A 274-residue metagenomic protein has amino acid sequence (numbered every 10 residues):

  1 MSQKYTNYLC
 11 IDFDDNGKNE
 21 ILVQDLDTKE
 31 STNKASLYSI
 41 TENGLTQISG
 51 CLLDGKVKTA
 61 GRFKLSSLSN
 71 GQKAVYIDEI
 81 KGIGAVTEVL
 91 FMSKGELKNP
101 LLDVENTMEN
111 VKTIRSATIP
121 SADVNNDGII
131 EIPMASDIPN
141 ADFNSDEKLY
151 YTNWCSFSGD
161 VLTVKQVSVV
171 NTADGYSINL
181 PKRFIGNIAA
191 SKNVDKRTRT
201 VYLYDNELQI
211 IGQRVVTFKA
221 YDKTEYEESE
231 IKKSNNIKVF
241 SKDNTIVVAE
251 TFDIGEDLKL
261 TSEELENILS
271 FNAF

Functional and structural regions predicted by a protein language model:
M1, Q47-L53, N99-E105, V164-V167: Beta-propeller fold detector
T6-F13, T59-L68, S116-N126: Beta-propeller blade termini
D15-D25, L68-E79, V124-S136: Acidic/hydrophobic-patterned starts of short beta strands in beta-sheet-rich repeat architectures
K29-S39, G82-K94, P139-S158: Structural motif
L101-A122: Conserved blade-ending motifs and adjacent loop-strand segments that build the rim/top face of beta-propeller domains
S168-I188: N-terminal "mature-domain start" segment
P181-I231, N236-K238: Secretory pathway targeting signatures of secreted, lumenal, and periplasmic proteins
A249-F274: Surface-exposed amphipathic alpha-helical segments
